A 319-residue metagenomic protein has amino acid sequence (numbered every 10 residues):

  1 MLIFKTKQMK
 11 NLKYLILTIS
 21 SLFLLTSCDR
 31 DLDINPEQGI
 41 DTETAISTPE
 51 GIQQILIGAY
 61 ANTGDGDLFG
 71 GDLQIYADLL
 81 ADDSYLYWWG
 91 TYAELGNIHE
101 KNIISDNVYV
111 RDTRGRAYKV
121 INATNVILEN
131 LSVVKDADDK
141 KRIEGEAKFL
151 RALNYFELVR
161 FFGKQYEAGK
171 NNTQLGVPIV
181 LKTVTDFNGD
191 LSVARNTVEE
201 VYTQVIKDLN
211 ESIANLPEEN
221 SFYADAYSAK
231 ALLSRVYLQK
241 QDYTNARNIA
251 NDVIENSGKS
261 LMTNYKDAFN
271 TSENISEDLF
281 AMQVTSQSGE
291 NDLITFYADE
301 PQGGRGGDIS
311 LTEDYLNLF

Functional and structural regions predicted by a protein language model:
M1-E37: Bacterial Sec-dependent N-terminal signal peptides
C28-D78, V134, G306, Y315-F319: Membrane-proximal, proline-rich intrinsically disordered regions
D29, N210, Y227, L232-S260: Aromatic-residue-lined binding/catalytic grooves and analogous aromatic/hydrophobic interfacial grooves in multimeric
Q54, S84-L86, A93-G96, I206 (+1 more regions): Hydrophobic-face positions in mid-chain alpha helices that act as interaction patches
L56, I121-T124, Y202, L209 (+2 more regions): Inward-facing hydrophobic residues that define packing positions of alpha-helical scaffold repeats
G64, E157, F161-K164, Q239: Alpha-helix C-terminal capping/termination sites
A93-F162, N196, A214-E219: Conserved, well-structured interaction surfaces
F161-E199, T203: Short coil/linker segments at helix-helix boundaries
